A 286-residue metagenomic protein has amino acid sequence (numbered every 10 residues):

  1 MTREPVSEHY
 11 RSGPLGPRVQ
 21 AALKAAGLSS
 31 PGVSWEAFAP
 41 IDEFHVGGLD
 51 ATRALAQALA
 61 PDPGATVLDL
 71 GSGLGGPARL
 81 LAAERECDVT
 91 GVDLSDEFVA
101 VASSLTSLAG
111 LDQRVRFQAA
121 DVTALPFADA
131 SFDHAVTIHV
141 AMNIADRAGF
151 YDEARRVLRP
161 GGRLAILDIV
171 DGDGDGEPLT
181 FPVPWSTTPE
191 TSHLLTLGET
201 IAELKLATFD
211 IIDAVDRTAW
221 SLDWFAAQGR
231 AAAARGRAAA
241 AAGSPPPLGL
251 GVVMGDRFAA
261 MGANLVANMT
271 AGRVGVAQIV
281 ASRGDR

Functional and structural regions predicted by a protein language model:
M1-A26: N-terminal auxiliary segments of SAM/dcSAM-dependent transferases
H45-P63: Conserved alpha-helix/loop element of class I SAM-dependent methyltransferases that forms part of the SAM/SAH-binding
T66-A124: Class I SAM-dependent methyltransferase SAM/SAH-binding core
T123-H134: A short acidic, Gly/Pro-enriched loop at the edge of an enzyme's catalytic core that lines a small-molecule cofactor
A148-R163: A short glycine-rich, Lys/Arg-flanked "PGG" loop and its adjoining helix->strand segment in the class I
I169-T191: Short, glycine-/aromatic-enriched active-site segment of Class I SAM-dependent methyltransferases
S192-T208: Short alpha-helix
D213-R286: Conserved Class I S-adenosyl-L-methionine
